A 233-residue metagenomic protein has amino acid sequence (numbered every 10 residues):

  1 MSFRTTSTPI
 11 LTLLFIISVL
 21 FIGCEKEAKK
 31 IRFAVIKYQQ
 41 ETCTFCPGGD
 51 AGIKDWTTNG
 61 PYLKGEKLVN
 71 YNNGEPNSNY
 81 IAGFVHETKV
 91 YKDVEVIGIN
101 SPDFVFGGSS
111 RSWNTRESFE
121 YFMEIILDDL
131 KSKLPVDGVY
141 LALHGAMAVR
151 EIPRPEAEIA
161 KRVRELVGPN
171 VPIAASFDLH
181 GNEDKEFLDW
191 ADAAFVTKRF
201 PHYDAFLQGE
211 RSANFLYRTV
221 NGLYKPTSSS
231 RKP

Functional and structural regions predicted by a protein language model:
S2-L11: Bacterial N-terminal signal peptides that target proteins for export
L11-V19: Bacterial N-terminal signal peptides
S18-K29: Bacterial Sec-dependent signal peptides at the C-terminal "C-region" and cleavage site
A28-V85: N-terminal phosphate-binding or glycine-rich loops at protein starts, especially the Walker A/P-loop of NTPases
I36-Q39, F45-C46, S110-F119, M123 (+1 more regions): Active-site histidine-anchored catalytic micro-motif
Y38, P47-G60, E87, Y91-V94 (+3 more regions): Surface-exposed loop and adjacent secondary-structure segments within mature catalytic domains
A82-S118, F122-L130: Low-complexity, highly charged intrinsically disordered N-terminal segments that act as targeting/localization
V220-P233: Internal, active-site/partner-interface "lid" segment
